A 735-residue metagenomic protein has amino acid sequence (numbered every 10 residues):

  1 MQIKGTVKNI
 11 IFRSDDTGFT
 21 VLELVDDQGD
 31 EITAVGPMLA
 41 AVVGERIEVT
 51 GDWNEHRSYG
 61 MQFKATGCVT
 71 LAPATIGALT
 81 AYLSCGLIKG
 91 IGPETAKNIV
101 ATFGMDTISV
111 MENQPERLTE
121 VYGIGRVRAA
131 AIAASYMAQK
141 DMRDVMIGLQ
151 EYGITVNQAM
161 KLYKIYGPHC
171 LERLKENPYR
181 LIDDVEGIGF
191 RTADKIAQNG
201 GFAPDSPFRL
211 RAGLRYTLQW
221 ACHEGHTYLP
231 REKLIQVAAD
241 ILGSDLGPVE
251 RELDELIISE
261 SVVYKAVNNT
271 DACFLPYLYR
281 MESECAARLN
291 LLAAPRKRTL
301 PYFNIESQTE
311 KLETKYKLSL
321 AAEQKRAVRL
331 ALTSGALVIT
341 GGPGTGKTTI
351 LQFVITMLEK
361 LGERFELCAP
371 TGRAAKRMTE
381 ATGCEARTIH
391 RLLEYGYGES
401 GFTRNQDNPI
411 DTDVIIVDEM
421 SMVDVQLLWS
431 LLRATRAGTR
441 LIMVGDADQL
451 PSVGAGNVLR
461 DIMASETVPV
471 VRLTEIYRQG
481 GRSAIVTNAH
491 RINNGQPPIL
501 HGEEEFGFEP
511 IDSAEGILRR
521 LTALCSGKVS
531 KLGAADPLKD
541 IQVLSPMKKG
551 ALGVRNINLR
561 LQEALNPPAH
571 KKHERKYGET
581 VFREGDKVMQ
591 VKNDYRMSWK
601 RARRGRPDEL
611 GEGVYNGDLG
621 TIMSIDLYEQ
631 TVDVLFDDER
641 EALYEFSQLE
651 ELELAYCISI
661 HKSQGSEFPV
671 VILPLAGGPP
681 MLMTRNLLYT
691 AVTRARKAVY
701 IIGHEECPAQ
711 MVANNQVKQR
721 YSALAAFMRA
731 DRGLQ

Functional and structural regions predicted by a protein language model:
M1-S14, G51, L619-M623: Structural detector for short beta-strands of small beta-barrel domains
R13-L24, Y628-V634: Short aromatic-glycine-enriched beta-strand elements
F19-E23, D27, T33-V35, V42-W53 (+7 more regions): Accessory alpha-helical DNA-binding modules that contact the DNA backbone or grooves
Q219-W220, Y264-R326: Pre-P-loop entry segment of helicase/translocase ATPase cores
I339, L367: Hydrophobic anchor at the beta1->P-loop junction of P-loop NTPases
F353, M357, L361-E363, A369-A381 (+7 more regions): Conserved helicase motor core of SF1/SF2 NTP-dependent helicases
A447-E612, D731-Q735: Conserved helicase motor core of P-loop NTPases
N494, D608-E612, N616-Q735: C-terminal accessory regions
